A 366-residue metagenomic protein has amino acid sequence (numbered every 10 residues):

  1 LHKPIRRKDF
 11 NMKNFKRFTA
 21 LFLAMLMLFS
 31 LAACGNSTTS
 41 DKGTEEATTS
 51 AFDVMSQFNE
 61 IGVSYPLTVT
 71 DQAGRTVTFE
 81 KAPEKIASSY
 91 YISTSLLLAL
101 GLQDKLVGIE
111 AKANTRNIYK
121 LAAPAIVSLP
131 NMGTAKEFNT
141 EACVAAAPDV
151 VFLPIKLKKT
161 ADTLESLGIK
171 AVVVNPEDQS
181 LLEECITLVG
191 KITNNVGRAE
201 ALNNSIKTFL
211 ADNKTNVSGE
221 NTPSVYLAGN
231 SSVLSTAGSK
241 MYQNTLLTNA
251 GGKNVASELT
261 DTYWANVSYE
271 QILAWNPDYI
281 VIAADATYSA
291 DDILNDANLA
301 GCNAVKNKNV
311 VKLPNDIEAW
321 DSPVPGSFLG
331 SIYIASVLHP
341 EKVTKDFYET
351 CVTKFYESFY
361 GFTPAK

Functional and structural regions predicted by a protein language model:
L1-N11: Short, Lys/Arg-enriched N-terminal segments with co-localized hydrophobic residues within the first ~10-30 amino acids
F10, R17-F18, L23, A33-S95 (+3 more regions): Bacterial Sec-exported substrate-binding components of ABC uptake systems
Q72-G74, L129-E141, T260-Y269: Short helix-initiation/N-cap motifs at beta->coil->alpha
T76-T78, K159-S235, A256-E258, N309-K366: Extracytoplasmic substrate-binding proteins
S88-A146, V150-F152, K156, V255: A short, structured surface patch at a secondary-structure boundary
M132, T140-L153, I169, S268-A284: Proline-aspartate-enriched helix->loop->beta-strand connector
T236-W264: Alpha-helical, coiled-coil/dimerization segments enriched in small aliphatic residues
